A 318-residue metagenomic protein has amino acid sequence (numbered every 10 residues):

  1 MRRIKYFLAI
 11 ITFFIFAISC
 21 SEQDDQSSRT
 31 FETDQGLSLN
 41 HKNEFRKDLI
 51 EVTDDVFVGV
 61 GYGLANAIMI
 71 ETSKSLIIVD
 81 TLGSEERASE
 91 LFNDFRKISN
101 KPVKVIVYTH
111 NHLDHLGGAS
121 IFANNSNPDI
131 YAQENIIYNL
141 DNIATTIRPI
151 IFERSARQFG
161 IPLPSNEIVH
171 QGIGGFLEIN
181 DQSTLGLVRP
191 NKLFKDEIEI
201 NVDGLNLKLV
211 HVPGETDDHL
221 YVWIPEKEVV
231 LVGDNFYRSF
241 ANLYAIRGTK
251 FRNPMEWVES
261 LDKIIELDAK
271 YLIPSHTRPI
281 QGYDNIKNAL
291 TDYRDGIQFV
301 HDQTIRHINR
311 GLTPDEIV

Functional and structural regions predicted by a protein language model:
M1-L8: Bacterial N-terminal signal peptides that target proteins for export
L8-A17: Bacterial N-terminal signal peptides
F14, E22-L39, R148-P149, I161-V169 (+3 more regions): Accessory terminal helices/loops
E44, K74-S75, E86-A132: Active-site metal-binding motif and surrounding structural segment of the metallo-beta-lactamase
R46-K97, Y221-D234: Conserved beta-strand hairpin/beta-sheet module of binuclear metal-dependent hydrolase folds, prominently
E51, D141-H211, E256-D268: Metallo-beta-lactamase
S75-L76, G83-E85, V188, E199-N201 (+2 more regions): Metallo-beta-lactamase
I136-L140, R238: Short gly/pro/ser/thr-enriched loop/turn and capping motifs at secondary-structure boundaries
